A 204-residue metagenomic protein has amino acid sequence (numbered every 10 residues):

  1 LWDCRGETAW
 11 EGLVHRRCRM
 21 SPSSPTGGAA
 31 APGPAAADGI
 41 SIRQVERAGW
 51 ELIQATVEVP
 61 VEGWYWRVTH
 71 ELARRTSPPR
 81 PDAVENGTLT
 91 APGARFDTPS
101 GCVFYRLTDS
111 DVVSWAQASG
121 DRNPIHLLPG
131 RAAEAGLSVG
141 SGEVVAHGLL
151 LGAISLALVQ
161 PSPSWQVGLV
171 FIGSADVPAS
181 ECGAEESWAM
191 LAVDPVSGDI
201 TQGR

Functional and structural regions predicted by a protein language model:
L1-P32, A133-G140: Hydrophobic, proline/glycine-rich low-complexity stretches
L1-W2, Q117, A153: Short, hydrophobic/amphipathic alpha-helical patches that form generic packing surfaces within helical domains
G6-E7, R43-E46, P161-S162: Intrinsically disordered, low-complexity segments enriched in polar/charged residues with Gly/Pro, especially when
H15-R17, H126, H147: Histidine-centered active-site/metal-ligand motif
R16-L107, S174-V177, C182-R204: HotDog/MaoC-like acyl-thioester-processing domains
A73-V145, Q160: Catalytic strand-loop segment that frames the active site of acyl-thioester-processing enzymes
A132-G203: Catalytic-pocket segment enriched in acidic/His residues
